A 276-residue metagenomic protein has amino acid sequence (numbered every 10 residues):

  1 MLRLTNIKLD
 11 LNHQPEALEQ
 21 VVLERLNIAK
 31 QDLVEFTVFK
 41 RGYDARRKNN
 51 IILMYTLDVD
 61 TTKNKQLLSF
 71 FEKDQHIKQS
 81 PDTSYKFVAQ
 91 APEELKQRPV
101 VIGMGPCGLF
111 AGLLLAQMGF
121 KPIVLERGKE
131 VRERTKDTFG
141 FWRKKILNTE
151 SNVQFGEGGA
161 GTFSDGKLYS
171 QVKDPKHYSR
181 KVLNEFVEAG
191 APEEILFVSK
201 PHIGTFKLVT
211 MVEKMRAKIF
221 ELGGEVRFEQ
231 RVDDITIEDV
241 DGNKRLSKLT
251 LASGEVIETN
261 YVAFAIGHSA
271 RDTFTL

Functional and structural regions predicted by a protein language model:
R3-I51, L57-L276: Residues forming the flavin
